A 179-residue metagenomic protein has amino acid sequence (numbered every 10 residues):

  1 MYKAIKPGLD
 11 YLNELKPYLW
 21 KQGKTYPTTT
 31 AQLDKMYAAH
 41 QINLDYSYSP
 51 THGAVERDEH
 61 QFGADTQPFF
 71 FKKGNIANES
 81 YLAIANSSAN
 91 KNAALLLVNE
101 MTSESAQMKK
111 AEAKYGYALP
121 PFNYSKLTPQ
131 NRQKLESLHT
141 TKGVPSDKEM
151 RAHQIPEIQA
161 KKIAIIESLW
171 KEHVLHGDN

Functional and structural regions predicted by a protein language model:
M1-F62: Ligand-binding pocket segment of bilobal, Venus flytrap-like solute-binding proteins
A4, T25, T29, I76 (+2 more regions): Extracytoplasmic/periplasmic, Sec-exported soluble proteins
L9-K16, D34, L95-T102, Q107-A111 (+2 more regions): Non-transmembrane alpha-helical segments in soluble domains of secreted/periplasmic/extracellular proteins
L12-L15, F62-A83: Periplasmic-binding protein-like
Y48-H52, F71-K73, S87: Histidine- and/or cysteine-centered catalytic micro-motif in compact active-site loops
V55-F70, Q133-E136: Ligand-binding "clamshell"
N75-I76, S80, A85-E149: Mature extracytoplasmic/periplasmic domains
G143-N179: Conserved C-terminal helix/tail region of periplasmic/extracytoplasmic solute-binding proteins
